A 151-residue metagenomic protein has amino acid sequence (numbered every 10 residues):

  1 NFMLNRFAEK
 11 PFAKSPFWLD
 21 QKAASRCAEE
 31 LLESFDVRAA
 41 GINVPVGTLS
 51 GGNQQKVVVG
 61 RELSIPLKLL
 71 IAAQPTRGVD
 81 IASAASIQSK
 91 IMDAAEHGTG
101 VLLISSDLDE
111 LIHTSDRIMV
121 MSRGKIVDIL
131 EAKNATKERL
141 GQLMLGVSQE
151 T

Functional and structural regions predicted by a protein language model:
N1-T151: Glycine-rich phosphate-binding loops of nucleotide-dependent enzymes
